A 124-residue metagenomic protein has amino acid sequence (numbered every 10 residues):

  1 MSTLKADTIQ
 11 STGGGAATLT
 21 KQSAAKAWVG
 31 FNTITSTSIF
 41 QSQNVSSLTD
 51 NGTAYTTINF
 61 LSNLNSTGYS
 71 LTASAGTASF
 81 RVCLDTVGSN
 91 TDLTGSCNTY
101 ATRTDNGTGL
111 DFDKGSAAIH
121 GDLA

Functional and structural regions predicted by a protein language model:
M1-F40: Intrinsic low-complexity, repeat-rich intrinsically disordered segments enriched in small/flexible residues
K26-A124: Extracellular attachment/recognition segments
